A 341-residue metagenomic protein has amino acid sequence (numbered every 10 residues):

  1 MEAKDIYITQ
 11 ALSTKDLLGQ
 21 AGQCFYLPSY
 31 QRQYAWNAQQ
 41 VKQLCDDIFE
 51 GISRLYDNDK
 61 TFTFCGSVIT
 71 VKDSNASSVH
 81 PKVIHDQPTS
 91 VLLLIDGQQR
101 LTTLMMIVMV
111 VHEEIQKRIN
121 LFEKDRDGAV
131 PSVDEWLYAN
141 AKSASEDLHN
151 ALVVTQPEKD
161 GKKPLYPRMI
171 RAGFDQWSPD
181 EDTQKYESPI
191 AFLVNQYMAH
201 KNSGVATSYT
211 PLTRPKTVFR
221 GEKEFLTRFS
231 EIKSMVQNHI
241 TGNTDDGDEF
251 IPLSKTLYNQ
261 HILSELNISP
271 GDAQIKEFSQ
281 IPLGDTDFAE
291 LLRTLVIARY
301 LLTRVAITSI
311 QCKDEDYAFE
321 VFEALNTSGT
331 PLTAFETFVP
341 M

Functional and structural regions predicted by a protein language model:
E2-M341: Glycine- and hydrophobic-rich flexible loops that cap the catalytic core of alpha/beta enzyme folds
